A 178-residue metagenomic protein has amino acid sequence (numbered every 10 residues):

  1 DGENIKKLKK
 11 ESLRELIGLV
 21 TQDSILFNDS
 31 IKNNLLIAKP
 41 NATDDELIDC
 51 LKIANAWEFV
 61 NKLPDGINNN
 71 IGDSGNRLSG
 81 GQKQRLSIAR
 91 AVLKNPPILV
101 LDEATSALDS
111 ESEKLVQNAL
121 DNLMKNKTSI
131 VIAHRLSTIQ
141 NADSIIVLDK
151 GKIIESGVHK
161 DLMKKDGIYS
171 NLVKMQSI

Functional and structural regions predicted by a protein language model:
G2, K7, R14, K32-D73 (+2 more regions): ABC ATPase nucleotide-binding domain helical subdomain, centered on the C-loop/LSGGQ "ABC signature"
D45, K62-G66, N118, Q140-I178: C-terminal portion of ABC ATPase nucleotide-binding domains
I88, I132: Hydrophobic anchor residue at the start of the ABC signature
L93-P97, N126: A short, proline-enriched helix->beta-strand linker immediately N-terminal to the Walker B motif in ABC-type P-loop
L99-D102: Catalytic Walker B motif of ABC-type/P-loop ATPase nucleotide-binding domains
S110-E111: Helix N-cap at the start of a conserved alpha-helix in ABC-type nucleotide-binding domains
N122-V131, I139: Conserved catalytic loops of ABC-family nucleotide-binding domains
